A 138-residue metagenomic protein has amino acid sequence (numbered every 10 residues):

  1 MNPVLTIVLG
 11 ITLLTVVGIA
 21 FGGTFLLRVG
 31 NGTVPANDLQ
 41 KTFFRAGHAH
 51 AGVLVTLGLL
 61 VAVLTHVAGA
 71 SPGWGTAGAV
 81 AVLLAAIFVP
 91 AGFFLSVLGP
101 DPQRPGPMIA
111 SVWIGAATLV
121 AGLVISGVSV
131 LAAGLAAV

Functional and structural regions predicted by a protein language model:
M1-V138: Polytopic transmembrane helical bundles with strong interfacial aromatic enrichment
